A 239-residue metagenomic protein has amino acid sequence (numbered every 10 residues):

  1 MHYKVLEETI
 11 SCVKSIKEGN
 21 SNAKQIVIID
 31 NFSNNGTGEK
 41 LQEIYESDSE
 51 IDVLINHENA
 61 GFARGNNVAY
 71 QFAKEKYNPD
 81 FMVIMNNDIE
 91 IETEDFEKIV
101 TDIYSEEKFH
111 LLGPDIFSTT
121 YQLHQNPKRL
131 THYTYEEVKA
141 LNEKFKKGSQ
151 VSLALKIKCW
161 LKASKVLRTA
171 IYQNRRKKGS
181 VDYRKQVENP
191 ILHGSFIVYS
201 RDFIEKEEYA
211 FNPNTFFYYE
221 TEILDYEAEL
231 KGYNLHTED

Functional and structural regions predicted by a protein language model:
M1-S11, F32: Active-site beta-to-alpha loop of glycosyltransferases that engages the nucleotide-sugar donor
K14-A23: Short, acidic, metal-binding catalytic loop of nucleotide-sugar glycosyltransferases
D30-E39, E58: A conserved acidic beta->alpha catalytic loop
N56-K76: Glycine-rich, basic loop-to-helix element that forms the pyrophosphate-binding segment of sugar-nucleotide handling
N78-E90: Short beta-strand-to-loop acidic/aromatic patch adjacent to the donor-nucleotide binding site
T93-K128: Conserved donor NDP-sugar-binding/catalytic core segment of glycosyltransferases
V151-L153, C159-V166, G179-Y199: A recurrent flexible, glycine/aromatic-enriched loop bordering the glycosyltransferase active site that acts as
Y183-R184, P190-Y209, P213-E238: A short, conserved alpha-helix in the catalytic core of glycosyltransferases
